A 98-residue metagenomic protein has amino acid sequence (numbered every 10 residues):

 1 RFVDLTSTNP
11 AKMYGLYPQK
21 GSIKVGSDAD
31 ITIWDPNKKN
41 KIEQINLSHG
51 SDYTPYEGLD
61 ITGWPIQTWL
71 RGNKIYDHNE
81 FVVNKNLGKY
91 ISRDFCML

Functional and structural regions predicted by a protein language model:
R1-L98: Active-site microenvironment of metallo-dependent hydrolases
